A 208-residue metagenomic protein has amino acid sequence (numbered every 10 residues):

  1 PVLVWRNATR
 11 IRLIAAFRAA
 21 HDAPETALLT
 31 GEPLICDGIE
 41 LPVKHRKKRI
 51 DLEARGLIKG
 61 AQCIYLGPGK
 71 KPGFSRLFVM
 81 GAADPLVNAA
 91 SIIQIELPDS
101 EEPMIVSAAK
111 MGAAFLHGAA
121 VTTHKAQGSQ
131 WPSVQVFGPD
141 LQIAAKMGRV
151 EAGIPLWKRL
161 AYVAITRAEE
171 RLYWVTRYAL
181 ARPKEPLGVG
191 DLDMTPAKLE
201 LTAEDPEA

Functional and structural regions predicted by a protein language model:
P1-R76, K125: Conserved helicase/translocase motor-coupling segment
R76-E207: C-terminal accessory regions
